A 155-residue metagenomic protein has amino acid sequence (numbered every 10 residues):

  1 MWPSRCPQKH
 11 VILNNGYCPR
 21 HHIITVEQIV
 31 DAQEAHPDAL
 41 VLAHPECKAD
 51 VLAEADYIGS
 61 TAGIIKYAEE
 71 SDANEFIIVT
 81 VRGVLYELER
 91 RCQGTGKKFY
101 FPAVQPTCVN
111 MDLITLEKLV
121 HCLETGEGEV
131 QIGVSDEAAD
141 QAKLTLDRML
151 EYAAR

Functional and structural regions predicted by a protein language model:
M1-R155: The feature marks the mature, well-folded catalytic cores of soluble enzymes
